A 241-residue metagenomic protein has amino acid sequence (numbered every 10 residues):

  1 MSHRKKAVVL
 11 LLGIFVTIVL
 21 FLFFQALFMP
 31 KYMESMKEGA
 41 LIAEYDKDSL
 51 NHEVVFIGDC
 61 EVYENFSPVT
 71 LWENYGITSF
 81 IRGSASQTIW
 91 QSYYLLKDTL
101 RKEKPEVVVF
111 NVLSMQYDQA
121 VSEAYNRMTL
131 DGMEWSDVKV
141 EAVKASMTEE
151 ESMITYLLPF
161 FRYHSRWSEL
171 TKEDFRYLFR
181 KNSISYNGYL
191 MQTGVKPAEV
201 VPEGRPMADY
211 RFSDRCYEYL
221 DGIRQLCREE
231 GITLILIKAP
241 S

Functional and structural regions predicted by a protein language model:
K5-L27: Hydrophobic membrane-insertion alpha-helices, especially the h-region of bacterial N-terminal signal peptides
F28-L50: Alpha-helical transmembrane signal-anchor/signal-peptide segments
E38-A43, E64, Y94-K97, Y217-I223: Alpha-helical scaffolding within the catalytic cores of extracellular/periplasmic polymer-degrading hydrolases
E53-V54, V107, T233-I235: Structural motif
V54-V55, G76-I81, E199-M207, K238: Acidic/histidine-rich, surface-exposed loop or edge segments in extracytoplasmic proteins
I57, E61-S146: Membrane-embedded segments
Y125-T233: Secreted/periplasmic serine-hydrolase-like ester/acetyl group-modifying domain
